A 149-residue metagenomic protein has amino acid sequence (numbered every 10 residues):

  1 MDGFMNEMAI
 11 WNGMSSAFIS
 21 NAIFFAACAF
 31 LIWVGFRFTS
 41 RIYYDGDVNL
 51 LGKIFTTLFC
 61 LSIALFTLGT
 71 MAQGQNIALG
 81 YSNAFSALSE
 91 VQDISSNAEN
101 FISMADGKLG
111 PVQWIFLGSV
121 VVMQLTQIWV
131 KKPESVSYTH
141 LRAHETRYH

Functional and structural regions predicted by a protein language model:
M1-I32: Cytosolic-side membrane-entry/anchor segment at the start of a transmembrane helix
S16-I23, F59-S62, Q113: Alpha-helical transmembrane segments of integral membrane proteins, emphasizing hydrophobic/aromatic residues
A29-S40, V112-V136: Transmembrane alpha-helical segments in integral membrane proteins
S40-N49: Membrane-interface helix-boundary motifs at transmembrane edges
I54-N76: Hydrophobic alpha-helical membrane-insertion segments
M71-I94: Juxtamembrane non-transmembrane "cap" segments at the membrane-aqueous interface of multi-pass membrane proteins
S95-V122: Hydrophobic alpha-helical transmembrane segments
T139-Y148: Conserved small/polar residues in nucleotide/adenosyl-binding loops
